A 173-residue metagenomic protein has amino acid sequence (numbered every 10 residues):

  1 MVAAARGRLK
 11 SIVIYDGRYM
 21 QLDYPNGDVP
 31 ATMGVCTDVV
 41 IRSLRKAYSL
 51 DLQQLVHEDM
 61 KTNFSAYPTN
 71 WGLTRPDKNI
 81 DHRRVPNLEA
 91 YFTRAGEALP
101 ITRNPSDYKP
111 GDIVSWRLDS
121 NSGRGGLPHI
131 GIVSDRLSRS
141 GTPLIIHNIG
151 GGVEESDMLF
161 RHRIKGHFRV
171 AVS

Functional and structural regions predicted by a protein language model:
M1-Y91, E97: N-terminal capping segments
V2, K61-I146: ...with weaker cross-activation on analogous glycine-rich loops/strands in unrelated enzymes
K10, L44-R45, D119, R136 (+2 more regions): Residue-level marker of positions within ordered structural domains that often coincide with functionally constrained
L44, G123-G125, L137, L159-H162: A generic structural signal for short, solvent-exposed coil/turn residues that cap or connect secondary-structure
L52-Q54, V133, R163-G166: A structural signal for short, hydrophobic beta-strand segments that form beta-sheets in beta-rich/all-beta domains
S140-S173: Low-complexity, Gly/Ser/Thr/Pro-rich intrinsically disordered linker/tail segments
